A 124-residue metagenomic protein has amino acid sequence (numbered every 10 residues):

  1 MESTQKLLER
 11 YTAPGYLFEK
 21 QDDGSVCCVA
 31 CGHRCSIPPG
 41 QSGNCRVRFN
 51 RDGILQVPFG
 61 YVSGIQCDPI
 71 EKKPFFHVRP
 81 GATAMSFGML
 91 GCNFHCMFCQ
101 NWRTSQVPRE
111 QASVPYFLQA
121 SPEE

Functional and structural regions predicted by a protein language model:
M1-A82: Flexible, acidic/Gly-rich N-terminal and inter-domain linker regions that tether and position cofactor-handling modules
N50-E124: Conserved Radical SAM active-site core
